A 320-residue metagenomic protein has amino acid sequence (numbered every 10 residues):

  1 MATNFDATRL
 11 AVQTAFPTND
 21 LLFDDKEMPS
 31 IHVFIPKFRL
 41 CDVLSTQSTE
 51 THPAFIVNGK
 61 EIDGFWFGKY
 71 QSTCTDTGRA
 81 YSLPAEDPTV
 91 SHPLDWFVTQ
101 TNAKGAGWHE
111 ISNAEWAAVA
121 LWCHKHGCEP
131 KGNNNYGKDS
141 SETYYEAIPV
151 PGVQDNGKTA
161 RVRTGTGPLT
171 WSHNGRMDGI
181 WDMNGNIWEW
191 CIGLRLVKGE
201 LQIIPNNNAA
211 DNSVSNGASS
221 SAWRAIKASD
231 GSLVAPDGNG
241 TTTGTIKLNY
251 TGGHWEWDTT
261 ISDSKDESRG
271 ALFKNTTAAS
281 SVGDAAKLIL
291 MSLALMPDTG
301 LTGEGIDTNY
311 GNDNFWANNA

Functional and structural regions predicted by a protein language model:
M1-H52: N-terminal module-boundary/linker segments of secreted carbohydrate-active enzymes
M1-N4, V150-A160, G165-G167, N174 (+3 more regions): C-terminal, surface-exposed recognition/capping segments
A11, T18, P29, V33 (+9 more regions): Alpha-helical structural elements
D20, H32, R39, I56 (+6 more regions): A generic alpha-helix propensity feature with a strong bias for hydrophobic helices
V43-L44, K69, T75-T77, V119 (+2 more regions): Short helix/loop capping segments that flank catalytic or ligand/cofactor-binding pockets
E50-M183, N212-S215, T245, D263 (+2 more regions): Short aromatic-cysteine micro-motif
V197-N208: A short, polar/charged loop-to-alpha-helix boundary motif
